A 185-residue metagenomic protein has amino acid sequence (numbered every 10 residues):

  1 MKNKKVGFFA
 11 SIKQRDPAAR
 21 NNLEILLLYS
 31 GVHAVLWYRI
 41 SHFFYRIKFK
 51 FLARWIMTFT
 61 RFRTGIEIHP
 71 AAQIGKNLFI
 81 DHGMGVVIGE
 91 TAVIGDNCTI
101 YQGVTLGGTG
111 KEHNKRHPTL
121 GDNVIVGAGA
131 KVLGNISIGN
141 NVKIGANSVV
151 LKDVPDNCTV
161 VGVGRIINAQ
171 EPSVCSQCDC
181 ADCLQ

Functional and structural regions predicted by a protein language model:
M1-T64, P172-Q185: Terminal amphipathic alpha-helical/low-complexity segments used for targeting or macromolecular assembly
T64, H69-P70, G75-K76, D81-E90 (+11 more regions): Left-handed beta-helix
